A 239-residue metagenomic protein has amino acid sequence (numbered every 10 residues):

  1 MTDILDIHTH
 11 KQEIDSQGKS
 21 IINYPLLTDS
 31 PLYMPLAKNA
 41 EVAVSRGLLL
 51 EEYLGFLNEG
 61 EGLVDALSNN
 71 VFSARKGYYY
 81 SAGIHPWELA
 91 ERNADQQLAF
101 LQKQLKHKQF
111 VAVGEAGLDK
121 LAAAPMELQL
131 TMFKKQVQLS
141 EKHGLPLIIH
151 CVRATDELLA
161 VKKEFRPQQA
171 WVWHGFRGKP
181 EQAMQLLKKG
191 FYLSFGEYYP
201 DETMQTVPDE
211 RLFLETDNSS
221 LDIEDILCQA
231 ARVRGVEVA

Functional and structural regions predicted by a protein language model:
M1-A239: Mid-domain alpha/beta scaffold segments of enzyme catalytic cores
